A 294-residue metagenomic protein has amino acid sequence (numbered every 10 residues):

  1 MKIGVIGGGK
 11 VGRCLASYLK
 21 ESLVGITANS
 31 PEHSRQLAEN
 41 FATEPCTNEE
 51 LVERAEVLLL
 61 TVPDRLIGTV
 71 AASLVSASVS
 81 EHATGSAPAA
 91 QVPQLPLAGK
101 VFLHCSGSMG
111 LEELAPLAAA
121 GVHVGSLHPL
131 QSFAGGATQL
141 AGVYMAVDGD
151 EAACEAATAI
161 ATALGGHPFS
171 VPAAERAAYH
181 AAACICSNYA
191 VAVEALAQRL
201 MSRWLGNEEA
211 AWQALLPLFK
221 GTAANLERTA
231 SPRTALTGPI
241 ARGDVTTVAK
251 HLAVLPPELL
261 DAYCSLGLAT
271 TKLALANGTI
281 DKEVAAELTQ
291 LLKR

Functional and structural regions predicted by a protein language model:
M1-E53: NAD(P)+-binding Rossmann beta1-loop-alpha1 motif at the extreme N-terminus of oxidoreductases
P31-T138: Rossmann-like NAD(P)(H) cofactor-binding subdomain of soluble oxidoreductases
H33-N40, L117, G121, T138-R228 (+1 more regions): Internal alpha-helical scaffold of NAD(P)-dependent oxidoreductase catalytic cores
T222, E227-E283: Interdomain hinge/lid region at the active-site interface of Rossmann-like NAD(P)-dependent oxidoreductases
K282-R294: NAD(P)-dependent dehydrogenase/reductase Rossmann-like domain
